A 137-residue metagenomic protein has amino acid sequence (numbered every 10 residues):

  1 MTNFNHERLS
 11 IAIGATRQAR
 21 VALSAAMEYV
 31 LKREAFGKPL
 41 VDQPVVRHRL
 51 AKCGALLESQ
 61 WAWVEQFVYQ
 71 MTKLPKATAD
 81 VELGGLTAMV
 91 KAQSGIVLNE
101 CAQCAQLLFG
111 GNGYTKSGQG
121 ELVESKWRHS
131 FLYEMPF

Functional and structural regions predicted by a protein language model:
M1-E58, A88, S130-Y133: Glycine-rich beta->alpha junctions and the first turn(s) of the following alpha-helix
T2, F109-F137: Glycine-rich phosphate/cofactor-binding loops in nucleotide/flavin-utilizing enzymes
A12, A26, C53, Q60 (+3 more regions): Amphipathic alpha-helices that form helix-helix packing interfaces
L23, Q43, W61-V64, D80-L83 (+3 more regions): Alpha-helix initiation and N-capping motif
L31, A35-K38, L57-Q93, Q106-K116: C-terminal helix-coil-helix/basic helical segment that borders enzyme active sites and/or dimer interfaces and provides
V46, V90, V97, L122-V123: Hydrophobic side chains within well-formed alpha-helices
